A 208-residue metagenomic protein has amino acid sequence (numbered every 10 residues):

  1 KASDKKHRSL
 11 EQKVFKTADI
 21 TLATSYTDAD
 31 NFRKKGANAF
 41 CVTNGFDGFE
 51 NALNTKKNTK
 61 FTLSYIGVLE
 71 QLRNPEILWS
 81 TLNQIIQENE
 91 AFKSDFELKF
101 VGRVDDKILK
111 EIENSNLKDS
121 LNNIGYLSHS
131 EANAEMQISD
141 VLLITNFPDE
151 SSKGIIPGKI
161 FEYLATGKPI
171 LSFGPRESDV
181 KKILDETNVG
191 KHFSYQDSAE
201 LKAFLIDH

Functional and structural regions predicted by a protein language model:
S3-I20: Membrane-proximal helix-turn-helix segments that form the acceptor-binding/catalytic region of lipid-linked
D19, S120, M136-K153: Acidic donor-binding loop of glycosyltransferase active sites
T24-T27, G45: Carbohydrate-associated surface elements
R33, G45-K60: Acidic anion/phosphate-binding donor-loop and adjacent secondary structure in glycosyltransferase catalytic cores
T55-R73, W79-N83: Conserved donor-binding/catalytic core segment of Leloir-type glycosyltransferases
N89-G102, K107-N133: Nucleotide-activated donor-binding/catalytic signature segment of Leloir-type glycosyltransferases, i.e., the conserved
V141-I144, E162-G174: Short hydrophobic beta-strand element within catalytic cores of glycosyltransferases and related nucleotide-activated
P175-D207: Change "using UDP/GDP/dTDP sugars" to "using nucleotide sugars
